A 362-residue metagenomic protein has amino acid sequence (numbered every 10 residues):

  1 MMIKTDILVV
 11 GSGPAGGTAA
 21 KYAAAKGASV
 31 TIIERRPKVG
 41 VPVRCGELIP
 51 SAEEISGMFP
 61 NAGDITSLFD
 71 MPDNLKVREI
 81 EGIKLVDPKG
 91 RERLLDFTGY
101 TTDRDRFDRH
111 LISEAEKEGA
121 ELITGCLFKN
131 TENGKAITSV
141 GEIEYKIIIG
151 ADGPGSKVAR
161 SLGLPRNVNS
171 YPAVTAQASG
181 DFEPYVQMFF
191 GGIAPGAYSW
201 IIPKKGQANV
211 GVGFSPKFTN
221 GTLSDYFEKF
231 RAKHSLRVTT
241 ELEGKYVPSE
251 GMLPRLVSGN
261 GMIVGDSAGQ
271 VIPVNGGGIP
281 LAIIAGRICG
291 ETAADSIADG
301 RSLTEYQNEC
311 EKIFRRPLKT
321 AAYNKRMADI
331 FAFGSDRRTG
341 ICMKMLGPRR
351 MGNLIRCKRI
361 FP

Functional and structural regions predicted by a protein language model:
T5-T31: N-terminal Rossmann-like FAD-binding beta1-loop-alpha1 element of flavoenzymes
V10, I33, A151, G265: Active-site flanking residues adjacent to catalytic metal/cofactor-binding acidic residues
Y22, R36-I83: N-terminal FAD cofactor-binding segment of flavoenzymes
K38, E114-R237, L253, G269-V271: Predominantly flavin-linked oxidoreductase catalytic cores and closely associated redox partners
R44-E47, T101, Y198, A268-P280: Glycine-rich phosphate/pyrophosphate-binding beta-alpha loops
R93-E114, S215-T222: Short beta-strand to alpha-helix junction loop
F218-T292, A298: FAD/FMN-dependent oxidoreductases across multiple families
E291-P362: C-terminal helical "tail/cap" subdomain of flavin- and related membrane-associated enzymes
